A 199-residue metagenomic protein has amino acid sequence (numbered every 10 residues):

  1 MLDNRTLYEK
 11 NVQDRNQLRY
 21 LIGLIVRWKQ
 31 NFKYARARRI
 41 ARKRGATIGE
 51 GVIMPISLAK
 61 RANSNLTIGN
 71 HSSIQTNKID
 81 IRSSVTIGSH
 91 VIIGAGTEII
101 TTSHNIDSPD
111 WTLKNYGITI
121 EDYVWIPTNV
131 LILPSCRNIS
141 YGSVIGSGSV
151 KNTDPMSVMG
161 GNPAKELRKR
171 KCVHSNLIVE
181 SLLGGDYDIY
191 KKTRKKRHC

Functional and structural regions predicted by a protein language model:
D3-R61, N65: Extended, small-residue-rich solenoid/repeat segments and analogous flexible loops that form exposed scaffolds
R5-V12, T112-I132, N162-C199: C-terminal segments of enzyme domains that contribute to small-molecule binding surfaces
R27, G45, H71, G185 (+1 more regions): Short, flexible coil/linker elements and helix-boundary hinge sites characteristic of intrinsically disordered
A41-K43, R61-N63, R82, L113-N115 (+1 more regions): A structural connector/turn signal
E50, P55-I56, G69-N70, I74-T76 (+12 more regions): Left-handed beta-helix
E98-I99, N105, K165, V173: Active-site/binding-pocket entry motifs
D107-W111: Flexible, solvent-exposed loop segments that connect beta-strands
